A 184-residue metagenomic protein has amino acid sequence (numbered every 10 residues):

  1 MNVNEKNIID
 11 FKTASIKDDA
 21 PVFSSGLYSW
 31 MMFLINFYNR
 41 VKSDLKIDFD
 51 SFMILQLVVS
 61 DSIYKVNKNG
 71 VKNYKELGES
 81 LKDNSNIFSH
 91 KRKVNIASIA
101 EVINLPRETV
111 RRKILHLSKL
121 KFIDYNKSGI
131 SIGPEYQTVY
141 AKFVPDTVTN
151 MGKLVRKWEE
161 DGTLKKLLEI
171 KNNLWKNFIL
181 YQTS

Functional and structural regions predicted by a protein language model:
M1-Q56: N-terminal leader segment of winged-helix/HTH proteins
I9-S25, Y74-D83, N172-T183: Intrinsic disorder/low-complexity detector
K42-L45, D50-L55, K68, K72-N73 (+3 more regions): Intrinsically disordered, acidic Ser/Thr/Pro-rich low-complexity regulatory segments
M53-R92: Short helix->loop/beta-hairpin flanking segments within DNA-binding domains
L77-L81, N95, F122, S128-N150: Short, cationic-aromatic polyanion-contact patches
N86, K91-E101, L117: A short alpha-helical element within helix-turn-helix/winged-helix DNA-binding domains across DNA-binding proteins
N104-K119: Short amphipathic alpha-helical interaction segments
T138-K171: Short, amphipathic alpha-helical interaction segments positioned at domain boundaries
